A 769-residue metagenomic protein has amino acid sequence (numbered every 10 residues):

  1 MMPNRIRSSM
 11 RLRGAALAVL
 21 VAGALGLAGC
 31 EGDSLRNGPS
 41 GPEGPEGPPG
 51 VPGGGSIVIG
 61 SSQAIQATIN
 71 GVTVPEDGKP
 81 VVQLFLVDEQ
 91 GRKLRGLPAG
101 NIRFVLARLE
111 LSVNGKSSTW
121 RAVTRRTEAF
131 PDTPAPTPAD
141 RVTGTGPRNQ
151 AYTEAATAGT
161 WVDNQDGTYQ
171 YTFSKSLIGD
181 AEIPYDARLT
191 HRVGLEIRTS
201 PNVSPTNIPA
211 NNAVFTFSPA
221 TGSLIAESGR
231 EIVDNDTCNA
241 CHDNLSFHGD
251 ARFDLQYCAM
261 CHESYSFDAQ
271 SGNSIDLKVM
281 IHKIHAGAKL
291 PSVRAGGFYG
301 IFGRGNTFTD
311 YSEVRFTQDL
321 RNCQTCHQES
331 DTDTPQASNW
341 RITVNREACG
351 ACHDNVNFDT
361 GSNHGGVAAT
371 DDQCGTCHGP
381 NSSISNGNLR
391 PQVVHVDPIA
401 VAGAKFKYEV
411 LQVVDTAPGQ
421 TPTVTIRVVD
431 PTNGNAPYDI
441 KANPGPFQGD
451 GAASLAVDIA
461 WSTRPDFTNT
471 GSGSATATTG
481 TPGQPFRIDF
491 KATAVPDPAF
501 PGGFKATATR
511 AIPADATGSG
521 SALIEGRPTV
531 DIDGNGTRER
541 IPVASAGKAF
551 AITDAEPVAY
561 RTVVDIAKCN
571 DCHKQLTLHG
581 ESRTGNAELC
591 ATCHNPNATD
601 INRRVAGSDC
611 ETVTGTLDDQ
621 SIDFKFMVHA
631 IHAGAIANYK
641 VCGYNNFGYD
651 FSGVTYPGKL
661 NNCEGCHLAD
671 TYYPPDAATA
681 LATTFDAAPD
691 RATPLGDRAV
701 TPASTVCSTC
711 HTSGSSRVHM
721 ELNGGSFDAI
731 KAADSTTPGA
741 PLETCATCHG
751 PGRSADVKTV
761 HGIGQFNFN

Functional and structural regions predicted by a protein language model:
M1-R11: N-terminal secretory signal peptides that target proteins for export/translocation
G14-L17, C30-D33, H248, F316-Q392 (+4 more regions): Long, contiguous interaction/targeting segments characteristic of exported/extracellular or secretory-pathway proteins
A16-G26: Bacterial N-terminal signal peptides
C30-I57, R753: Collagen/collagen-like triple-helix recognition
P52-A64, V394-K405: Proline/serine/threonine-rich low-complexity linkers at boundaries of modular beta-sandwich domains
I69-V74, L411-T416: Short beta-strand segments of immunoglobulin-like
D77-R341, A417-T705, T709-S715: Extended surface/linker regions that mediate inter-domain or inter-protein docking in multi-component redox
